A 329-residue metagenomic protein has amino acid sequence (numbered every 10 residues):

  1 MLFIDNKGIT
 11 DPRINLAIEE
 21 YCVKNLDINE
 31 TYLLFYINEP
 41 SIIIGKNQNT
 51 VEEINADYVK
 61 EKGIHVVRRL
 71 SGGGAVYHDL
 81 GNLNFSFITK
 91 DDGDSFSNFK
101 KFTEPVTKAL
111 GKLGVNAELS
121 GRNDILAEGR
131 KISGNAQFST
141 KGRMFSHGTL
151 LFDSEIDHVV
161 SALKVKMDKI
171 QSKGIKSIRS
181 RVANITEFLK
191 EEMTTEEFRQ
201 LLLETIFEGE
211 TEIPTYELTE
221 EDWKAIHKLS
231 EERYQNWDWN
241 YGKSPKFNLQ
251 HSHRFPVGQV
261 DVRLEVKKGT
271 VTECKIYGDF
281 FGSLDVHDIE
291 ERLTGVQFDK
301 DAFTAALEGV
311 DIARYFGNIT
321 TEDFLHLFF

Functional and structural regions predicted by a protein language model:
M1-S97: N-terminal lobe of the biotin/lipoate ligase/transferase fold
Y21, V106, S133, K141-Y241 (+1 more regions): Long, positively charged amphipathic alpha-helical accessory segments at protein N-termini or as interdomain linkers
S71-N84, I125-K131, A136-M144: FAD-binding core of FAD-dependent oxidoreductases, characterized by glycine-rich FAD pyrophosphate-binding loops
N82-N123: Contiguous, small/hydrophobic- and glycine-enriched helical/loop subdomains that border and often "cap" functional
T89-S95, T186-E192, G278-F280: A generic structural motif
V115-E128, P214-D222: Short, surface-exposed recognition loops or helix-turn segments adjacent to catalytic cores
A136-Q137, L150, H253, V260-K268 (+1 more regions): Short beta-strand elements
W223-K267: Structured beta-strand/loop patches that form or line metal/cofactor-binding pockets in enzymes
